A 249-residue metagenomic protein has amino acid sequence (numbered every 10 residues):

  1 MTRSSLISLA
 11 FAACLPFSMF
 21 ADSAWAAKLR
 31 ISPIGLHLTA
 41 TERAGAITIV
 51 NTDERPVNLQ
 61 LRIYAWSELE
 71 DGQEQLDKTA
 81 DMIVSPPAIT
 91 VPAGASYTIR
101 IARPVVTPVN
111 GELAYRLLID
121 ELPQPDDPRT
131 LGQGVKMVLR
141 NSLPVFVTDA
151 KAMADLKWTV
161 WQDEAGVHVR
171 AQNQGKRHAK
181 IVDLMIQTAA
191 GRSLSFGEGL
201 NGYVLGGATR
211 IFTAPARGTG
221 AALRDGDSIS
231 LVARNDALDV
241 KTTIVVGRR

Functional and structural regions predicted by a protein language model:
M1-S5: Positively charged n-region of N-terminal signal peptides that target proteins for export
L15-S23: C-terminal segment of classical bacterial N-terminal signal peptides
W25-D53, A152-D163, N201: Beta-sheet-dominated interaction scaffolds and their linkers
I49-D53, R170-G175: Asparagine-centered strand-capping/turn motif at beta-strand->loop junctions
R55-I63, G72, R177-L184: Short, hydrophobic/aromatic beta-strand segments
A65-K78, Q124-D127, Q187-E198: Short aromatic-acidic-glycine turn motif
E74-V106, S193-A221: Intrinsically disordered, low-complexity Pro/Gly/Ser/Thr-rich segments with frequent PxxP/GP/PP motifs and embedded
V105-T148, A152, T219-R249: Terminal connector regions
